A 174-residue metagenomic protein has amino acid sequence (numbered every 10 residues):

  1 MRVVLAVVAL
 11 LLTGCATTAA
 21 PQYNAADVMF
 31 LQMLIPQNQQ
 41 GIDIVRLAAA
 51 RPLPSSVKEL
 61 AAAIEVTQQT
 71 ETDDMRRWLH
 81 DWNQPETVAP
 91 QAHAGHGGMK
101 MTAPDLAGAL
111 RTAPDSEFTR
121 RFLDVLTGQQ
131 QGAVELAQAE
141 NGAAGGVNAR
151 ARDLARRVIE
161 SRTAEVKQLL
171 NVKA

Functional and structural regions predicted by a protein language model:
M1-L5: Bacterial N-terminal signal peptides that target proteins for export
L11-G14: C-terminal motif of bacterial Sec signal peptides marking the signal peptidase cleavage site
A16-A174: All-alpha RGS (Regulator of G-protein Signaling) helical domain and cognate RGS-like helical scaffolds
